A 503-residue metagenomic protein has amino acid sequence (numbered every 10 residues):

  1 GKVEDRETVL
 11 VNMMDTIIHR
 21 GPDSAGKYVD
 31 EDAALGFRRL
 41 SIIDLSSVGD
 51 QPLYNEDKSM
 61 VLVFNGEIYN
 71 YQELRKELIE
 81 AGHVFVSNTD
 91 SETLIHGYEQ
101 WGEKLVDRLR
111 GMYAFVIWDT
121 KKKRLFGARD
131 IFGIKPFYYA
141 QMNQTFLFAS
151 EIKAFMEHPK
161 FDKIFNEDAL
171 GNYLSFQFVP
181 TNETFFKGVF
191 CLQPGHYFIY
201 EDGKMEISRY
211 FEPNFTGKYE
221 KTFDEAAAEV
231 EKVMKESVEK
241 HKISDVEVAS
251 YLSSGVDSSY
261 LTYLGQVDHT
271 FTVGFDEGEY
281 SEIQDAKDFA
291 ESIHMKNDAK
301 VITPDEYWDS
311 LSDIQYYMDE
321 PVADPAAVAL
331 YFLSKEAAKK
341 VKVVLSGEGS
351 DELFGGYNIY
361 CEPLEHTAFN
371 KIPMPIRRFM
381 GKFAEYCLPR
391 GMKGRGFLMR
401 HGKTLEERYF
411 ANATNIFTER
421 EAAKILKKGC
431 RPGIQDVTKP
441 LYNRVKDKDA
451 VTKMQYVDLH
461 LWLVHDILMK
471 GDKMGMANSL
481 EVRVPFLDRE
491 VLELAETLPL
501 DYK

Functional and structural regions predicted by a protein language model:
G1-M318, L330, S334: Cysteine-centered catalytic environments shared across enzyme families
L35, T145-A149, E362-K371, T497-K503: Compositionally biased, low-complexity linear motifs
F37, D202, E291-R483: Glycine-rich active-site loop/lid subdomains used to bind and stabilize high-energy intermediates
V61-N65, A154, V482-V484, L500-K503: Short, well-ordered beta-strand elements within core beta-sheets of diverse protein domains
Q72, L492-E496: Short, solvent-exposed hinge/capping segments at secondary-structure junctions
E77, H158, L353-G356, L494: Residues that scaffold the ATP/ADP-binding catalytic core of kinase and kinase-like folds
D488: Short, conserved phosphate/pyrophosphate- and ester-handling motifs at nucleotide-, phospho-/glycolipid
